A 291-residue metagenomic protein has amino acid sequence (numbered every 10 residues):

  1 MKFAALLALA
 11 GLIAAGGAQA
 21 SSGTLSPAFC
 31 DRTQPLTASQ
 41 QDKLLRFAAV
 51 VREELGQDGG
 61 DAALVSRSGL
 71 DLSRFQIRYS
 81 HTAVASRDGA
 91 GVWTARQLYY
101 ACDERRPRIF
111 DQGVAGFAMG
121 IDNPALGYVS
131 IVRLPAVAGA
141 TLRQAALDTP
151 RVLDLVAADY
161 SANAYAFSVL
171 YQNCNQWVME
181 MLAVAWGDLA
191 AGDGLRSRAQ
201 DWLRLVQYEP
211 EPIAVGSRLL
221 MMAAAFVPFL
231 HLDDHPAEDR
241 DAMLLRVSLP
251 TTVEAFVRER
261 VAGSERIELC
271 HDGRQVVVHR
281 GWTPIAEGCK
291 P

Functional and structural regions predicted by a protein language model:
M1-L6: Bacterial N-terminal signal peptides that target proteins for export
L7-I13: Hydrophobic helical h-region of N-terminal Sec-dependent signal peptides in bacterial secretory/periplasmic proteins
A15-G17: N-terminal signal peptide c-region/cleavage motif recognized by signal peptidases
A20-S22, V152-P291: Activation targets extended, charge/polar-rich intrinsically disordered C-terminal tails
S21-R87, R266-P291: N-terminal accessory segments that precede or flank the first globular/catalytic domain
Q41-L44, L72-Y79, V92, P107 (+4 more regions): Solvent-exposed, acidic/flexible segments
A63, R67-A138, A164: Glycine-rich catalytic cores of cysteine/serine-nucleophile enzymes that process amide/ester linkages in cell-envelope
I121-Y171, N175: A substrate-binding/cap region within the structured catalytic cores of diverse enzymes
